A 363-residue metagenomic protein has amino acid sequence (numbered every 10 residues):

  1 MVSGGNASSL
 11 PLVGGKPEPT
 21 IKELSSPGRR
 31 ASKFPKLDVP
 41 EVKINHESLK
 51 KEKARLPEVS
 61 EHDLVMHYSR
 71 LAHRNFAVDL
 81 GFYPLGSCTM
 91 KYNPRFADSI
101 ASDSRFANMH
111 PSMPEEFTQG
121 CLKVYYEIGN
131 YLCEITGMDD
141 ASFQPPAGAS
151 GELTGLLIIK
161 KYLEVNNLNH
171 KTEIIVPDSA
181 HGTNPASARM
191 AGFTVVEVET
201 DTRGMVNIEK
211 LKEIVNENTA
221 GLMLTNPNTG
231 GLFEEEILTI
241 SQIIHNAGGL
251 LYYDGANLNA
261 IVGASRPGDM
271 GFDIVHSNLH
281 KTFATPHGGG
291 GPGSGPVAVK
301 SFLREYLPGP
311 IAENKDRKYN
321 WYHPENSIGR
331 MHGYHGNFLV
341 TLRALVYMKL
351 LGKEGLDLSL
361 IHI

Functional and structural regions predicted by a protein language model:
M1-N108: N-terminal glycine-rich, Lys/His-bearing helix-loop that initiates the first secondary-structure elements of many
G15, T20-I21, S60-N75, S104-P146 (+1 more regions): Conserved N-terminal alpha-helix of the aminotransferase class I/II PLP-enzyme fold
V78-F96, P145-E152, A284-A298, N337-V340: Conserved phosphate/anionic-ligand binding catalytic regions in large, soluble enzymes, centered on
G120-K123, S150-D316: Conserved PLP-enzyme active-site core in the AAT-like
N314-I328: The feature captures the short pre-catalytic strand/loop hairpin that immediately precedes and shapes the active-site
N326-F338, D357-S359: A short glycine-threonine-serine/GTX helix/turn-capping micro-motif
L342-L358: Amphipathic alpha-helix from the class-I
I361-I363: Conserved small/polar residues in nucleotide/adenosyl-binding loops
